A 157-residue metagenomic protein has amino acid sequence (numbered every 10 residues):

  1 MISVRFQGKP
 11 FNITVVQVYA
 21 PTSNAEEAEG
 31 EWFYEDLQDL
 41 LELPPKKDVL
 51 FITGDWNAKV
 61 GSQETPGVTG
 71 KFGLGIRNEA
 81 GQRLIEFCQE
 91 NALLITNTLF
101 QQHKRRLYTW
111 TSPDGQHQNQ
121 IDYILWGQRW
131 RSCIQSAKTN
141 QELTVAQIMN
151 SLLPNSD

Functional and structural regions predicted by a protein language model:
M1-D157: A shared catalytic/ligand-binding motif for oxyanion handling
